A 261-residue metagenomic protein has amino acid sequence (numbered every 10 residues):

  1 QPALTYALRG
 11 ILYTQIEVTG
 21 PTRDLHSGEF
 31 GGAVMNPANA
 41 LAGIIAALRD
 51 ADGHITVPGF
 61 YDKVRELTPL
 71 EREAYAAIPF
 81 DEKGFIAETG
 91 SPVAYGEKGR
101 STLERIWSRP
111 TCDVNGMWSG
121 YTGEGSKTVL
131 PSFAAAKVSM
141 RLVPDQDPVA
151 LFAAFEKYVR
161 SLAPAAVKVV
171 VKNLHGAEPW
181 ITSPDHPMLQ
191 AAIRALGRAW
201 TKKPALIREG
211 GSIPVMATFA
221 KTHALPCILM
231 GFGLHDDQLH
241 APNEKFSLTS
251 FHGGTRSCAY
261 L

Functional and structural regions predicted by a protein language model:
Q1-A33: Histidine/acidic-residue-rich, glycine-tolerant segments that coordinate divalent metal ions
G10-T14, P37, A51-G53, P110-C112 (+2 more regions): Structural beta-strand/beta-sheet cores of well-ordered domains, especially the beta-sheet scaffolds that support
T14, N39-G43, R256, Y260: Residues on a specific face of well-ordered alpha-helices
Q15-T19, M117, K137-R141: Residue-level recognition of well-ordered beta-strand positions that form the cores of beta-sheet-rich folds across
G20-H26, A47-H54: Alpha/beta-hydrolase-fold enzymes
G31-D52: A short core secondary-structure module
A42, A46, E156-R160, I193: Generic solvent-exposed, charged/amphipathic alpha-helical segments that serve as macromolecular interface scaffolds
T56-F133, R141-A154, L162, A166-L261: An extended, acidic, His-containing surface patch that forms the Zn2+-binding/catalytic region of metallohydrolases
